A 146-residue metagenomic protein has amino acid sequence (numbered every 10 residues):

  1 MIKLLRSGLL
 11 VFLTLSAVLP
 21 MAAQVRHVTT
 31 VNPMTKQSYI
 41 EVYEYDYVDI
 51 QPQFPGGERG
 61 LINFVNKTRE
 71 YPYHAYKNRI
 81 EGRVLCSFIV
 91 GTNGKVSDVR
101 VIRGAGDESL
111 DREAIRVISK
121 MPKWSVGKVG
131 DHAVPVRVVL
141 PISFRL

Functional and structural regions predicted by a protein language model:
I2-L10, P20-L146: Charge-biased low-complexity segments
F12-L15: Repetitive helical segments and hydrophobic/amphipathic motifs
